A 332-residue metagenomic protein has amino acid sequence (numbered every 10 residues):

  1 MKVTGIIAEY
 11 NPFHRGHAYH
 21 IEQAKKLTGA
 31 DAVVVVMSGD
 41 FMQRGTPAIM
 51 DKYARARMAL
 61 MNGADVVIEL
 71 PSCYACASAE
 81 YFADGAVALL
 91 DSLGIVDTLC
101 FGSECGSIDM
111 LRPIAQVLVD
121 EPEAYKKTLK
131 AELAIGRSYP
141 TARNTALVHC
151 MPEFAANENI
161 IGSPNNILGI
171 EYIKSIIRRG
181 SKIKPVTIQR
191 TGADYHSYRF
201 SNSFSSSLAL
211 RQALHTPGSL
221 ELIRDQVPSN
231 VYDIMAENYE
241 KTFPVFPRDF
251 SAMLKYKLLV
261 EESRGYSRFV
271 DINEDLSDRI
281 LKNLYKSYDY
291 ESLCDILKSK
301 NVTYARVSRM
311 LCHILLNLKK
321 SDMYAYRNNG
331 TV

Functional and structural regions predicted by a protein language model:
M1-R55: N-terminal catalytic cores of NTP/NDP-binding nucleotidyl/phosphoryl-transfer enzymes
K25, A56-L60, K174-I177, R211: Class I S-adenosyl-L-methionine
K25-K26, L60, V87, D91-S92: Non-catalytic positions within long, well-ordered alpha-helices that form the structural scaffold/packing of enzyme
T28-A30, A64, I95-V96: Short, high-confidence coil segments that cap the C-terminus of an alpha-helix and link into the following beta-strand
D31, D65, S181-I183: A structural micro-motif
A56-P71: A glycine-rich helix N-cap at a beta->alpha junction
L70-V332: Active-site cores that bind ATP or allylic diphosphates and position pyrophosphate for catalysis
